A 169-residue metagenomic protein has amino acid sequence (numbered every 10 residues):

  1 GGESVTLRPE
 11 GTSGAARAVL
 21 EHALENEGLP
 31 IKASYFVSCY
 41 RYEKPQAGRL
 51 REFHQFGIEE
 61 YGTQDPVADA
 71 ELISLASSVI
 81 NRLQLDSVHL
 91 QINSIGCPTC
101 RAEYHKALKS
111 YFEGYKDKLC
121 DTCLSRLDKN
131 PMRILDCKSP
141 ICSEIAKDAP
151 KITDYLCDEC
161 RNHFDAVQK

Functional and structural regions predicted by a protein language model:
G1-K169: TRNA-recognition modules of translation machinery and tRNA-sensing kinases, especially anticodon-binding
